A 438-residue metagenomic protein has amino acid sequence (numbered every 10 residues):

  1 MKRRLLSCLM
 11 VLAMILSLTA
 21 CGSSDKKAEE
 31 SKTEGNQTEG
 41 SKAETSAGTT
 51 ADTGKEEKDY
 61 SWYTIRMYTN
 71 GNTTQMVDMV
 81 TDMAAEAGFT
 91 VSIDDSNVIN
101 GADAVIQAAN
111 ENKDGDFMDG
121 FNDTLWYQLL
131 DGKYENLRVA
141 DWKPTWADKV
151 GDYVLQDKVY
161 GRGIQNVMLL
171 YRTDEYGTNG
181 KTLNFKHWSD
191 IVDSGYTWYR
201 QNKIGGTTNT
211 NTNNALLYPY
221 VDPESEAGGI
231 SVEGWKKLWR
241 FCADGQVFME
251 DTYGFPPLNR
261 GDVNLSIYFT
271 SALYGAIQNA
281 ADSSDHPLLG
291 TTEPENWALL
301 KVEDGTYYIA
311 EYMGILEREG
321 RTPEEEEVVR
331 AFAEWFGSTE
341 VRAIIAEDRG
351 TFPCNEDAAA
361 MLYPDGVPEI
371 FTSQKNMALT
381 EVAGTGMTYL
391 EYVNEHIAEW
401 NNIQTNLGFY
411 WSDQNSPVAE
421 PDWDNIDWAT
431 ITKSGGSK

Functional and structural regions predicted by a protein language model:
S17-A20: C-terminal motif of bacterial Sec signal peptides marking the signal peptidase cleavage site
K55-Y127: Early extracytoplasmic/lumenal segment of secretory-pathway proteins
Q107-M118, E135-T173, Y199-R200: A structural signal for short loop-to-beta-strand junctions that line the ligand-binding cleft of periplasmic/secreted
P144, D148, Q165, K236-F241 (+1 more regions): Periplasmic-binding protein-like
G177-T182, Y196-T252, I277-Q278: Extracytoplasmic/periplasmic substrate-binding proteins
S225-A298: Ligand-binding pocket segment of bilobal, Venus flytrap-like solute-binding proteins
M313-Y392: Mature extracytoplasmic/periplasmic domains
A378-K438: Conserved C-terminal helix/tail region of periplasmic/extracytoplasmic solute-binding proteins
